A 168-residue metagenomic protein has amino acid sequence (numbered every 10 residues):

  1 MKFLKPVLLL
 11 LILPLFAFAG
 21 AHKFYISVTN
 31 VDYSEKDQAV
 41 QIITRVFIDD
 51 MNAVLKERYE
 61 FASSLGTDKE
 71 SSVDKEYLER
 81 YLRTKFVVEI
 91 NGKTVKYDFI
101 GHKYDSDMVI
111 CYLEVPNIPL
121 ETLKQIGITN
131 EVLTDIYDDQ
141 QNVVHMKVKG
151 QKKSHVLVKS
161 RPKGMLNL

Functional and structural regions predicted by a protein language model:
L4-L15: Sec-dependent N-terminal signal peptides
L15-A21: Sec/Tat signal peptide C-region and signal peptidase I cleavage site
A21-Q41, R45-L168: N-terminal soluble domains immediately following signal/targeting peptides that reside in extracytoplasmic
